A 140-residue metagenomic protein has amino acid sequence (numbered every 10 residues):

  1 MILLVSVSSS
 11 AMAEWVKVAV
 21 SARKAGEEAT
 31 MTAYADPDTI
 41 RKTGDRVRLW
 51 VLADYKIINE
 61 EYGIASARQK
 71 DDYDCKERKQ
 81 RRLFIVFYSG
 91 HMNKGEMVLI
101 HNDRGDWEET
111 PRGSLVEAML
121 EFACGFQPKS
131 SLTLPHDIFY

Functional and structural regions predicted by a protein language model:
M1-S6: Bacterial N-terminal signal peptides
S10-R68, D72-Y140: N-terminal secretory-pathway/extracellular module detecting exported/lumenal segments and adjacent signal-anchor/first
